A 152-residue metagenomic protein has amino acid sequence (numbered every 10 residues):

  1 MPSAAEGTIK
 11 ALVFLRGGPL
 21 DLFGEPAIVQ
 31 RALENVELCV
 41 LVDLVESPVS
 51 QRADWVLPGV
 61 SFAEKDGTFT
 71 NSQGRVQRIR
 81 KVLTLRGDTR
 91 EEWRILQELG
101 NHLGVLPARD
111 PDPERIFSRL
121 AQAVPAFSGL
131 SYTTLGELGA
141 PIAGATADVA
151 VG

Functional and structural regions predicted by a protein language model:
M1-S131: Non-catalytic alpha/beta scaffold blocks inside enzyme catalytic domains
V45, L130-G152: Long, compositionally biased stretches
